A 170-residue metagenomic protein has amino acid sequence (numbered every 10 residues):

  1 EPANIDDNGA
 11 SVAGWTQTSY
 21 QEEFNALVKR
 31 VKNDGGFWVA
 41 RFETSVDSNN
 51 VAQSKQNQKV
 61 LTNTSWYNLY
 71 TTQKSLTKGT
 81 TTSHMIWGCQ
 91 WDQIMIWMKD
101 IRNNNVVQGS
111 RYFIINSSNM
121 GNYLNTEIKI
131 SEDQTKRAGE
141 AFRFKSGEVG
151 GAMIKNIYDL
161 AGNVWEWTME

Functional and structural regions predicted by a protein language model:
P2-L160: Short aromatic-cysteine micro-motif
V149, W167-E170: Short beta->alpha transition motifs characteristic of CBS
